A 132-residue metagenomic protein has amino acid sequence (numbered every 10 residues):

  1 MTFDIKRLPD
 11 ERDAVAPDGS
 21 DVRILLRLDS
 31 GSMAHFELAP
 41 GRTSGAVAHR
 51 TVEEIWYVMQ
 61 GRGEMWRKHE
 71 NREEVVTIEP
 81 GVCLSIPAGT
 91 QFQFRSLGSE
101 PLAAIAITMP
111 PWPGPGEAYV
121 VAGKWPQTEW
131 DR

Functional and structural regions predicted by a protein language model:
M1-H35, G45-A46, G116-R132: A short, N-terminal "cap"/entry segment at the start of jelly-roll beta-barrel domains of the cupin/DSBH fold
D21-S32, G41-Y57, N71-R72, P80: A short beta-loop-beta micro-motif enriched in histidine and acidic residues
H35, M65-R67, A104: Short hydrophobic/aromatic-rich beta-strand segments that constitute the beta-sheet cores of beta-sandwich/beta-barrel
G45-V47, M65-W66, I86, F92-S99: Short beta-strand His + acidic residue motifs that chelate non-heme Fe in jelly-roll/DSBH and cupin folds
I55, S99-E117: A short hydrophobic beta-strand segment most commonly corresponding to one strand of the jelly-roll/cupin
E70-A88: Short acidic-glycine-tyrosine-enriched beta hairpin
